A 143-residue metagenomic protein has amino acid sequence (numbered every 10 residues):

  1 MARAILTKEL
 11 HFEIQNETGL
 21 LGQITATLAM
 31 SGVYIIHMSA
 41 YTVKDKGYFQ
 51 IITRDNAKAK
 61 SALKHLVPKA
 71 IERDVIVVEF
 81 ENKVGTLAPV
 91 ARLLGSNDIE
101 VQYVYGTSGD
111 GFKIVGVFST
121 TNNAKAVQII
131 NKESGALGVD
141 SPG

Functional and structural regions predicted by a protein language model:
M1-G143: A conserved regulatory-domain signal marking ACT and ACT-like small-molecule sensing domains and adjacent regulatory
